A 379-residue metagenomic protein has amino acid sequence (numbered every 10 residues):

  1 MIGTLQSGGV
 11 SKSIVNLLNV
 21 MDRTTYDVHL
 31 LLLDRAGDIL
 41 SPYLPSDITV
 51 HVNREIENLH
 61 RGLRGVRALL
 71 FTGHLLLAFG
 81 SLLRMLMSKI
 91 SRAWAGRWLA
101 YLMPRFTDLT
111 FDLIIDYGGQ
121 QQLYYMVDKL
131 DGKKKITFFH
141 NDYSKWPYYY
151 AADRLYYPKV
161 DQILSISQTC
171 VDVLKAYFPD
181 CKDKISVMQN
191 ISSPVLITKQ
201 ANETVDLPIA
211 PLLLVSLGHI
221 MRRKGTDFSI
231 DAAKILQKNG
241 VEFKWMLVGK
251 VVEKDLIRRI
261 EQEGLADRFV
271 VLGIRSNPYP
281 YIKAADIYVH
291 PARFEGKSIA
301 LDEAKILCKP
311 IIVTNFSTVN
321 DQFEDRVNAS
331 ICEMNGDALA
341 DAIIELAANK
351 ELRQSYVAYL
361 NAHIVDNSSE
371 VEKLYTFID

Functional and structural regions predicted by a protein language model:
S11-N16, L212-I235, L247: A conserved mid-protein helix/loop that constitutes part of the nucleotide-sugar donor-binding site
L30-D38, L217, M221-R223, K244-L256: Glycosyltransferase donor-sugar binding loop
K134-H140, S144, P158-K199: Donor nucleotide-sugar binding/catalytic pocket of nucleotide-sugar-dependent glycosyltransferases
Q237, A338, E345, L352-N367 (+1 more regions): A short, well-ordered alpha-helix in the C-terminal region of glycosyltransferases
I274, R293: Aromatic "clamp/platform" in nucleotide-sugar-dependent glycosyltransferases that forms part of the donor/acceptor
E303, N315-R326, S330-I331: Short acidic/histidine- and often glycine-rich active-site loop of Leloir-type glycosyltransferases that engages
P310-T314: Short hydrophobic beta-strand element within catalytic cores of glycosyltransferases and related nucleotide-activated
D325-R326, S330-D337, E345-K350: Conserved acidic donor-binding segment of nucleotide-sugar-dependent glycosyltransferases
